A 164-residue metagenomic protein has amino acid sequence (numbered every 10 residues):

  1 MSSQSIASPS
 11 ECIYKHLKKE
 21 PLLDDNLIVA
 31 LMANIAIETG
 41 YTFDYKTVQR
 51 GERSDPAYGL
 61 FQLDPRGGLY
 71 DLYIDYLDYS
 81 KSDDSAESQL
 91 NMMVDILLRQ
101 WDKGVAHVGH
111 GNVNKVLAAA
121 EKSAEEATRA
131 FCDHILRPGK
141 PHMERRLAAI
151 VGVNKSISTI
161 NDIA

Functional and structural regions predicted by a protein language model:
M1-E11, K15, E20-P21, V29 (+1 more regions): Cell-wall glycan-active module
S2-L17, A36-S123: Peptidoglycan-targeting cell-wall enzymes and recognition modules
P21, W101-V105, G139, S158: Secondary-structure transition/hinge residues
L23-V29, S88, E126: Loop/turn elements at helix/coil->beta-strand transitions in domains of secreted/extracellular proteins
N26-T42, M93, A130-C132: Short, functionally critical alpha-helical segments immediately adjacent to catalytic or ligand/cofactor-binding
V29, Y58-L60, T128: Extracellular structured ligand-interaction cores
V116-A164: Active-site or metal-binding loop neighborhoods of secreted/extracellular toxin and effector enzymes
